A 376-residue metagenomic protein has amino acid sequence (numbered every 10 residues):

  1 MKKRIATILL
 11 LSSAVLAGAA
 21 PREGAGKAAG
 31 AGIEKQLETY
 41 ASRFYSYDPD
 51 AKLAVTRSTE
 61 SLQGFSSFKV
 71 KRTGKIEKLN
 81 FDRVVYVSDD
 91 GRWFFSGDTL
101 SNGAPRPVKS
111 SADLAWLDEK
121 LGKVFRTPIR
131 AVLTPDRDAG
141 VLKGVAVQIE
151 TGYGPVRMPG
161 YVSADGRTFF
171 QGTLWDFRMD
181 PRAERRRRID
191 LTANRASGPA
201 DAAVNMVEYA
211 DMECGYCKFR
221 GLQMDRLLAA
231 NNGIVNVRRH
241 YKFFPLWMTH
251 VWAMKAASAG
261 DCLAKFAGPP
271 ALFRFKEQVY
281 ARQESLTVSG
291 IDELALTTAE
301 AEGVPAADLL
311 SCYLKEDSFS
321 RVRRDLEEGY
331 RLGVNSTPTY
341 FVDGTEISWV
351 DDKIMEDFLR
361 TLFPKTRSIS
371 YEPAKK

Functional and structural regions predicted by a protein language model:
K2-L10: Sec-dependent signal peptide recognition, specifically the positively charged N-region followed immediately by
L10-A19: Hydrophobic h-region of N-terminal signal peptides that target proteins for export in Gram-negative bacteria
G26, G30-S101, S110, L114-D176 (+1 more regions): C-terminal cap of thioredoxin/glutaredoxin-like
A28-K35, S111, V204, G215-K218 (+6 more regions): Soluble non-cytosolic domains of exported or imported proteins
K69-V70, V207-E300, Y330-N335, R360-K376: Structural alpha/beta surface segment adjacent to cysteine/selenocysteine redox centers across thiol/disulfide enzymes
A104-E119, R185-A193: Long, low-complexity, intrinsically disordered C-terminal regions of large eukaryotic nuclear proteins involved in RNA
K143, P159, D180-I189: Periplasmic c-type cytochrome electron-transfer domains
R188-V204: A short beta-strand-turn-helix
